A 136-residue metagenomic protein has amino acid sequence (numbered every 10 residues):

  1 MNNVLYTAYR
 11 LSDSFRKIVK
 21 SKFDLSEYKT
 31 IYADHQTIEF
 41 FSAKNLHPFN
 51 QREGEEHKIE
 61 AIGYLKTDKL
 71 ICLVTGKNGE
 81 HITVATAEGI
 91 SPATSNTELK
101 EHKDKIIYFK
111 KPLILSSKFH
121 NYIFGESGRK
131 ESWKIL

Functional and structural regions predicted by a protein language model:
M1-L136: Histidine-dependent nucleotide/RNA phosphoesterase domain, centered on the 2H-phosphoesterase fold with its duplicated
